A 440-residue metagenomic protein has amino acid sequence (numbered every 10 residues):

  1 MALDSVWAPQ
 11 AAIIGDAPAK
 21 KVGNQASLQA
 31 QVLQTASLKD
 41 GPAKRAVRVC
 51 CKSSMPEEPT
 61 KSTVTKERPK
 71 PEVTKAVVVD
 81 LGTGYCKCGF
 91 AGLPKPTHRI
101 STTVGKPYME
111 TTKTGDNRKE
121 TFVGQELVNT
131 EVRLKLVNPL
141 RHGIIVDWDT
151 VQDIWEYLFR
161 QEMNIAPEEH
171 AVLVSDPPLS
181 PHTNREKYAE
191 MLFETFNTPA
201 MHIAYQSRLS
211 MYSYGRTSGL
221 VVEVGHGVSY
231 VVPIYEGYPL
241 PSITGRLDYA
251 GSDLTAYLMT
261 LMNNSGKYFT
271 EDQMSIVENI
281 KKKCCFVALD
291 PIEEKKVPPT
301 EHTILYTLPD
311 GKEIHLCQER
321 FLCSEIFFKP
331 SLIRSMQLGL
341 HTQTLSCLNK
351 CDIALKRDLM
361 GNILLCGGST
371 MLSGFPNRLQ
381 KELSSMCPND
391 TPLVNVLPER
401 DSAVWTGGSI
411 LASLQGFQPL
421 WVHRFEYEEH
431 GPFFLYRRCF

Functional and structural regions predicted by a protein language model:
A2-I14, P18-K21, Q29-L33, G41-F440: C-terminal region/appendage detector
